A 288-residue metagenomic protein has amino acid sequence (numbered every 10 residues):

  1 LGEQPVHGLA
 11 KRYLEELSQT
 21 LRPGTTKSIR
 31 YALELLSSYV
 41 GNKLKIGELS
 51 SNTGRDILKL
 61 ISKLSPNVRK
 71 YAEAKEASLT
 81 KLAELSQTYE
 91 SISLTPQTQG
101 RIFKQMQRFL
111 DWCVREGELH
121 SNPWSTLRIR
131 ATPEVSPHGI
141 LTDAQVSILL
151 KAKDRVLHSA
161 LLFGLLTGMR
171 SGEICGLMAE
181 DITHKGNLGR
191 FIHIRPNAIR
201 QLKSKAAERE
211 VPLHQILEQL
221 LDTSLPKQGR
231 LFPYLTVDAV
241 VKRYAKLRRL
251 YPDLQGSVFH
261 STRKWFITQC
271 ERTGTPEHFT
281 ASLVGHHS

Functional and structural regions predicted by a protein language model:
G2-Y89: Basic/aromatic-enriched alpha-helical hairpins
R30-S37, F103-V114, L161-G168, E271: Short, amphipathic alpha-helical segments that act as regulatory/interfacial helices in nucleotide-processing proteins
Y71, L79-K104, R115, L119-C175 (+1 more regions): Basic, Lys/Arg- and aromatic-enriched nucleic-acid-binding interface segment
S93, L157, L188, A207 (+2 more regions): Exposed loop/turn and edge beta-strand positions of beta-sandwich/beta-sheet ligand-binding modules
R115, L162, L166, E173 (+1 more regions): C-terminal catalytic core of tyrosine-transesterase DNA break-rejoin enzymes
R128-I129, G176-Q219: Conserved tyrosine-mediated DNA breakage-rejoining catalytic core shared by Y-recombinases
I140, E218, V237-D238, V284-S288: Catalytic-site neighborhood detector that most strongly recognizes the C-terminal catalytic loop/helix of tyrosine
N197-A198, P212-Q255, W265-F266: Active-site/catalytic core of tyrosine-dependent DNA strand-transfer enzymes
